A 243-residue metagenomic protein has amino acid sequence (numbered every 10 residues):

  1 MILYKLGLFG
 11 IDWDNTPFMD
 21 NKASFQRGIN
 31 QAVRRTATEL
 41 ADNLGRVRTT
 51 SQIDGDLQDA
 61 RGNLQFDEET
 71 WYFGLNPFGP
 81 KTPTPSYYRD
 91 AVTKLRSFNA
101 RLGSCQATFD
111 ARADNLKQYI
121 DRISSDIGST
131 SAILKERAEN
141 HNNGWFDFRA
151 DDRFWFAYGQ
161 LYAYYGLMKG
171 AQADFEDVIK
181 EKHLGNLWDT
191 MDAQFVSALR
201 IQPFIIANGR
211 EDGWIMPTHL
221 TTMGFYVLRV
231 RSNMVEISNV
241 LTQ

Functional and structural regions predicted by a protein language model:
M1-D12, R89-T93, S197-R200: Acidic, low-complexity proline/glycine-rich segments
M1-P80: N-terminal Sec/ER secretory leader and immediately downstream segment of secreted/extracellular precursors
I11-N21, G74-F78, N142-D151, F204-T222: A cross-kingdom feature marking solvent-exposed beta-strand/loop segments within repeated, beta-rich binding/scaffold
M19-N30, R34, T84-Y88, L116 (+3 more regions): Short, low-complexity cationic-aromatic patches
G45-Q52, N76, A107, K135 (+4 more regions): Structured alpha-helical bundle/scaffold domains in large eukaryotic membrane-trafficking regulators
F66-N115, P217-L241: Short, well-ordered, aromatic-rich surface patches in folded extracellular/luminal domains
P80-D192, V196-L199: Extended amphipathic alpha-helical interaction segments
Y162-Q243: A cross-kingdom marker for long, charged
